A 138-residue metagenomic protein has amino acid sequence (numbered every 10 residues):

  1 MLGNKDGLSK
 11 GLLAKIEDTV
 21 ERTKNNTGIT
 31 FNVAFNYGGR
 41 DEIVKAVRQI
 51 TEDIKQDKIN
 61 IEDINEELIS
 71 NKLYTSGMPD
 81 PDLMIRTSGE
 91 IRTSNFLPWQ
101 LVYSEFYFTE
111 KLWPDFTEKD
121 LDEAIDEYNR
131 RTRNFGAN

Functional and structural regions predicted by a protein language model:
M1-N138: Flexible, compositionally biased loop and terminal segments
